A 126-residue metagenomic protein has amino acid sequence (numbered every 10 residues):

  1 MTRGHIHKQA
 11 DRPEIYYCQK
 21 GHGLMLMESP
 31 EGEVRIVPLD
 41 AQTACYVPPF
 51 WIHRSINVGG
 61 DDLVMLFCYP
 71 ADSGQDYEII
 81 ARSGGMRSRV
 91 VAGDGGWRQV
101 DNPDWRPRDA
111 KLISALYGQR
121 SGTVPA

Functional and structural regions predicted by a protein language model:
M1-V37, I56-L63, C68-A126: Active-site region of the double-stranded beta-helix
